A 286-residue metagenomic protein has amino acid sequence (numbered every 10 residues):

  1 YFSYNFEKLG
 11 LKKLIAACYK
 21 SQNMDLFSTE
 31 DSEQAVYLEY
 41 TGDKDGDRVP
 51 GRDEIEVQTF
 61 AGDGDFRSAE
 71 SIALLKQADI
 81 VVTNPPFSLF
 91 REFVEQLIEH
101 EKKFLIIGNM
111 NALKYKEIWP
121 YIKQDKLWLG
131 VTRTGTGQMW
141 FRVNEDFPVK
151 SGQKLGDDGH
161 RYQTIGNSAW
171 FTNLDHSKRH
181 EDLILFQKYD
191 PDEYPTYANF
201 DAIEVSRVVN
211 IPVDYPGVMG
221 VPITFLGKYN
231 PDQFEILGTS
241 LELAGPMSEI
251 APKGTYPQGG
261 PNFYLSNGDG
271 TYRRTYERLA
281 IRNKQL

Functional and structural regions predicted by a protein language model:
Y1-V82, P86-L286: Class I S-adenosyl-L-methionine-dependent methyltransferase catalytic core
